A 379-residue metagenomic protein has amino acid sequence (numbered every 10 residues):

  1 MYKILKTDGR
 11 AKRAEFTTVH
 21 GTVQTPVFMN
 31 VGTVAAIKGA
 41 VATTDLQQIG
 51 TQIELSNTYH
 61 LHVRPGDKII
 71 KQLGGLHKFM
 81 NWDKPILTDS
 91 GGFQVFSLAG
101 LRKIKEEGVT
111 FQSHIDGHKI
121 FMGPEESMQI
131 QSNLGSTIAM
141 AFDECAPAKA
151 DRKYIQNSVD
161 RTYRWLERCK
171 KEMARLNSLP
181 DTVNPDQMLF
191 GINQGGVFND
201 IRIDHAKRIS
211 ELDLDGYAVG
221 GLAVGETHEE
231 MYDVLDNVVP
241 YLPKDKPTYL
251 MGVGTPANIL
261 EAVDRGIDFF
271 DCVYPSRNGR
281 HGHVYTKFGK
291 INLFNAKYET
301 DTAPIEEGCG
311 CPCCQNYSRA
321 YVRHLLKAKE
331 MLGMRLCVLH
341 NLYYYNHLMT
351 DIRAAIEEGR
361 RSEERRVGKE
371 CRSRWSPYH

Functional and structural regions predicted by a protein language model:
M1-T17, V23-G32, G39-A40, D143-K149 (+1 more regions): C-terminal extensions of enzymes
M1-V183, A296-E299: Non-catalytic, usually N-terminal nucleic-acid engagement modules in DNA/RNA processing proteins
G21, E54, D89, Q131 (+5 more regions): Conserved, mostly hydrophobic/aromatic
S127, S158, T162-W165, C169 (+5 more regions): Alpha-helical packing segments of well-folded alpha/beta enzyme cores
P147-R152, Q156, G216-L222, M331-M334: Glycine- and acidic
D160-Y163, E172, L176, N184 (+1 more regions): Glycine-rich phosphate/ribose-binding loops and adjacent secondary-structure elements that form binding surfaces
S178-P185, E363-V367: Short, basic, low-complexity termini and linkers enriched in Ser/Thr/Gly/Pro that act as targeting/leader peptides
G368-H379: Positively charged, low-complexity/disordered segments
